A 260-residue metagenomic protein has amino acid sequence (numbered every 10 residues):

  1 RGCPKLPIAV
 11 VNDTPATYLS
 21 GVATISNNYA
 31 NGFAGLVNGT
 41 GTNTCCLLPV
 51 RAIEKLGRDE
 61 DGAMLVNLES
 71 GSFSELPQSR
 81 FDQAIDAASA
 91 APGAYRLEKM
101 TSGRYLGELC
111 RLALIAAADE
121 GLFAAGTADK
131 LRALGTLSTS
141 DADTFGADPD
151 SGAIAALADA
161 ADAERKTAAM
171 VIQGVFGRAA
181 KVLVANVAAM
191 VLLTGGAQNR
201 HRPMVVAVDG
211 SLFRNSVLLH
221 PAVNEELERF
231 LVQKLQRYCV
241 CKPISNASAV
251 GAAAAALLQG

Functional and structural regions predicted by a protein language model:
R1-R80, D86-A116: Phosphate-binding/catalytic loop of phosphoryl-transfer enzymes
A23-T24, S72, D82-G260: ATP-binding/phosphotransfer module of carbohydrate and carboxylate kinases, centering on a glycine-rich
